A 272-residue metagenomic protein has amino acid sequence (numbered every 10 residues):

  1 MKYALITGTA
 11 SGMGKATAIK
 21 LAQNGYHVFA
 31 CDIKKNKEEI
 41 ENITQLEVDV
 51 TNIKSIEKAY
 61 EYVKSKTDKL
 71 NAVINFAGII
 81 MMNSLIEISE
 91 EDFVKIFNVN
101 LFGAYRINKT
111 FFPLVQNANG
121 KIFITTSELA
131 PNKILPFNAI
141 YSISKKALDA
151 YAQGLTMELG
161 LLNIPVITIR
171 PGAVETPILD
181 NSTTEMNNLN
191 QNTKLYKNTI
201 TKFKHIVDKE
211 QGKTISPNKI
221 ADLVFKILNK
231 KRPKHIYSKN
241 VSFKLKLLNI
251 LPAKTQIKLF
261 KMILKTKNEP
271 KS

Functional and structural regions predicted by a protein language model:
A10-S11: Conserved glycine-rich cofactor-binding loop
N42-K54: Rossmann-fold cofactor-recognition segment
Q45, I88, I96-F97: A hydrophobic alpha-helix adjacent to the NAD(P)-binding/active-site core of NAD(P)-dependent oxidoreductases, strongly
F76-M81: Conserved NAD(P)H cofactor-binding loop of Rossmann-fold oxidoreductase domains
S84-L85, D92-V94: Substrate-binding pocket helix/loop in short-chain dehydrogenase/reductase
N108, S144-A147: Active-site helix of classical SDR
L161-K234: SDR active-site lid
